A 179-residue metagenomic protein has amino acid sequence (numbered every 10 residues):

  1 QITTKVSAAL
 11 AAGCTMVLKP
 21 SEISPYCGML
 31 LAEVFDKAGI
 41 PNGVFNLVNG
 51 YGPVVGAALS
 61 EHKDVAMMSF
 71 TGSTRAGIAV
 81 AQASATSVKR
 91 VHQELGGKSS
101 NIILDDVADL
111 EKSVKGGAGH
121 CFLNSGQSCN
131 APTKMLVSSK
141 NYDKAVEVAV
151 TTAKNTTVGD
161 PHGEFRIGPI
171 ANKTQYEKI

Functional and structural regions predicted by a protein language model:
Q1-G43, V88: Conserved small-residue-rich beta-alpha loop and adjacent elements that most often cradle the phosphate/pyrophosphate
I2, S24-C27, G52, S73 (+1 more regions): Conserved donor sugar-nucleotide recognition element shared by glycan-biosynthetic enzymes
V6-S7, G56, G77, V114: Generic hydrophobic/aromatic pocket-lining and core-packing "Φ" positions
C14, K19-S21, N49, T71 (+1 more regions): Short beta->alpha connector loops at strand-helix junctions that form conserved, small/polar/Pro-enriched
I23-S24, L47, D109, V137: Glycine-/small-residue-rich active-site loops that bind phosphorylated ligands and cofactors
N46-S69: A structured beta-alpha segment of the ubiquitous adenosine-cofactor-binding alpha/beta core
E61, M67, S73-I179: ALDH superfamily catalytic-core signature
